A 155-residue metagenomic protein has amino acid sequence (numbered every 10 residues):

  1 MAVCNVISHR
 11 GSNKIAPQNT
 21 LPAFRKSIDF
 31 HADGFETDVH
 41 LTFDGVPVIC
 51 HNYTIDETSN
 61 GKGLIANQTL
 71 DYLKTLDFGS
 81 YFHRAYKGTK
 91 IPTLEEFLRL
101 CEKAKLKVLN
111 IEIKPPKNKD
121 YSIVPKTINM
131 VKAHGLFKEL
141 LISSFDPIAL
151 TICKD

Functional and structural regions predicted by a protein language model:
M1-D155: Phosphate-group recognition and catalysis centered on beta-loop-alpha active-site segments
